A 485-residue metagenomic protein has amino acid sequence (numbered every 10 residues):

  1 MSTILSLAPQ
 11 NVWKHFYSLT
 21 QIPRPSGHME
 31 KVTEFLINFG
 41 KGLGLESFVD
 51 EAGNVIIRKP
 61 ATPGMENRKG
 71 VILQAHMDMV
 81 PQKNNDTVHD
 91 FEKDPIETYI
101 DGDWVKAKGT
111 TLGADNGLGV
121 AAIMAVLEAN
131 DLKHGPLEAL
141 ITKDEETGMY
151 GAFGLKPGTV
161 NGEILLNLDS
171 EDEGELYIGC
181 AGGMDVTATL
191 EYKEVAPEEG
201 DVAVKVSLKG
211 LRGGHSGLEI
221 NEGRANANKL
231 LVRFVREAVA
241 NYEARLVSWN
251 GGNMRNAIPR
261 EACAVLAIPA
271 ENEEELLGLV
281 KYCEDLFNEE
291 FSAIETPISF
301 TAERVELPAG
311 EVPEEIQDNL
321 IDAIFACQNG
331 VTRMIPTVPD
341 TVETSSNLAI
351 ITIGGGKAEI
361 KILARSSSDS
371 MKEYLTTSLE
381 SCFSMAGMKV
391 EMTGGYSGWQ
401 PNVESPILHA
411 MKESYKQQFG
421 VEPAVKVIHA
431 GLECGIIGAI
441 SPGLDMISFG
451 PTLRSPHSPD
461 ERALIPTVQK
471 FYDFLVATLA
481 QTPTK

Functional and structural regions predicted by a protein language model:
T3-D103: Acidic/His- and Gly-rich active-site-bordering loop/insert found across diverse amide/peptide-bond hydrolases
P23, D103-K106, E146-T147, F153-R365: Midchain, well-structured core segments that form catalytic/ion-binding scaffolds
I37, R224-N241, A270-E273, D318-F325 (+4 more regions): His/Asp/Glu-rich mid-to-C-terminal helical/loop segments that flank catalytic regions of hydrolases
M65-E163, T189, G200-A203, Q328-V342 (+1 more regions): Active-site metal-coordination/substrate-binding segment of hydrolases, especially metallo-dependent peptidases
M77-M79, W104, L140-G148, S170-E173 (+3 more regions): Acidic, glycine-rich active-site loops and adjacent beta-strand->loop/helix elements that engage anionic groups
E219, N226-N228, R233-W249, P401-L444: Active-site-adjacent substrate-binding region of metalloamidase/peptidase-like peptide-processing proteins
P336, E343-A358, E422-A477: Zn-dependent metallopeptidase/amidohydrolase metal-coordination segment
T341-A430: Substrate-recognition/cap regions that form aromatic- and gly/pro-loop-enriched pockets for small-molecule ligands
